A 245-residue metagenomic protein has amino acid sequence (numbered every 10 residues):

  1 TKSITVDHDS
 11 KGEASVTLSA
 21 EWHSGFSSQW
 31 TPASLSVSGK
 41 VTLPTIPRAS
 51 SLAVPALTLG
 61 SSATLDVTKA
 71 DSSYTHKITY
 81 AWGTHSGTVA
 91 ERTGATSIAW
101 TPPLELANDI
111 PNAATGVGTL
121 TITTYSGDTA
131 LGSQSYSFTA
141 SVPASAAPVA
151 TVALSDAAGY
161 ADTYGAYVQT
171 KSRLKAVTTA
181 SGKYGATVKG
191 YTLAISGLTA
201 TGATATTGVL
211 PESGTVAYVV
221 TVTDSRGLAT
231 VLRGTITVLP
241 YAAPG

Functional and structural regions predicted by a protein language model:
T1, Y74-S86, T179-A200: Change to "...patches in solvent-exposed regions of secreted, membrane-anchored, or virion-exposed structural
S3-S15, L104-G118, T206-T215: Surface-exposed, short loops/turns at beta-strand junctions within beta-sandwich domains
A20-W22, I122-S126, V222-D224: Conserved structural position at the C-terminal beta-strand of extracellular beta-sandwich adhesion modules
S27-V41, A130-S141, A229-T237: Edge beta-strands of extracellular beta-sandwich domains
S38-S50, T139-A150, T237-A243: Extracellular interdomain linker/stem segments of modular secreted and single-pass surface proteins
A53-S61, D156-R173, G245: Short, solvent-exposed loop/linker segments at the N-terminal edge of repeated beta-sheet extracellular domains
S61-S72, Y80, L174-G182, G245: Aromatic/hydrophobic beta-strand junction motif of beta-rich domains
V89-I98, A194-T204: Short beta-strand segments within Ig-like beta-sandwich modules, predominantly Fibronectin type-III
